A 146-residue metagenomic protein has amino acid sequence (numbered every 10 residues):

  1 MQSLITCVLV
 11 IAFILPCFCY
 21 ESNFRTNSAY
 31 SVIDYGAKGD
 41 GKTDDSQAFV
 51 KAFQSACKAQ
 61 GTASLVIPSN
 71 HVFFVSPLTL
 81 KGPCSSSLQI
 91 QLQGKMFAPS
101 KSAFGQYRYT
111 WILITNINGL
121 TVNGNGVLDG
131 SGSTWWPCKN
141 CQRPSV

Functional and structural regions predicted by a protein language model:
M1-V146: Extracellular/periplasmic carbohydrate-active domains that bind, remodel, or depolymerize complex polysaccharides
